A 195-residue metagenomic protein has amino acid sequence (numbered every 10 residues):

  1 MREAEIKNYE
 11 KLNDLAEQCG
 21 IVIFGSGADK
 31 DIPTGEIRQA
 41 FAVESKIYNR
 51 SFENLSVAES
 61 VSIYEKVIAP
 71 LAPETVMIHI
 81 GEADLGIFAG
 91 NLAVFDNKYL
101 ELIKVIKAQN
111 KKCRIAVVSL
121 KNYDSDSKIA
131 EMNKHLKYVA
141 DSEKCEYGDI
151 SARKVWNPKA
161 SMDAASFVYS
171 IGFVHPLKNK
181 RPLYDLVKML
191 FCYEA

Functional and structural regions predicted by a protein language model:
M1-N97, S127: Conserved SGNH/GDSL esterase-like catalytic core that processes O-acyl groups on lipids and polysaccharides
M1-V22, D29, G35, Q39-V43 (+3 more regions): N-terminal secretory targeting modules
G25, S119, S151: Active-site beta-alpha turn of Rossmann-fold NAD(P)-dependent dehydrogenases/reductases
Y48-R50, A116, E146-G148: General small-molecule cofactor/ligand-binding pocket signal
H79-L85, K107-E131: Active-site segments of SGNH/GDSL-like serine hydrolases that catalyze O-acetyl group transfer/hydrolysis on lipids
F88-F95, S125-I129, N157-S161, N179: Residue-level preference for long, well-ordered alpha-helices that form the structural scaffold of enzyme catalytic
A93-V118, H135-C145: Charged, glycine-enriched surface loops/patches that mediate electrostatic binding to polyanionic ligands
N122-A160: Substrate-gating cap/lid alpha-helix
